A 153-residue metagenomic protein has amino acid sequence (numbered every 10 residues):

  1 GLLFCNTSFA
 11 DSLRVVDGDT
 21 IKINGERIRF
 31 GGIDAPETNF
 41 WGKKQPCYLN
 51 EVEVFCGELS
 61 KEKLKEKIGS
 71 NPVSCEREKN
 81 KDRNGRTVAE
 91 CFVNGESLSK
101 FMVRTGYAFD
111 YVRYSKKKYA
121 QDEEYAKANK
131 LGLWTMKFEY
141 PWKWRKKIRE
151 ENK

Functional and structural regions predicted by a protein language model:
F9-Y107: Electropositive
R113-K153: N-terminal targeting pre-sequences for secretion and organelle import
